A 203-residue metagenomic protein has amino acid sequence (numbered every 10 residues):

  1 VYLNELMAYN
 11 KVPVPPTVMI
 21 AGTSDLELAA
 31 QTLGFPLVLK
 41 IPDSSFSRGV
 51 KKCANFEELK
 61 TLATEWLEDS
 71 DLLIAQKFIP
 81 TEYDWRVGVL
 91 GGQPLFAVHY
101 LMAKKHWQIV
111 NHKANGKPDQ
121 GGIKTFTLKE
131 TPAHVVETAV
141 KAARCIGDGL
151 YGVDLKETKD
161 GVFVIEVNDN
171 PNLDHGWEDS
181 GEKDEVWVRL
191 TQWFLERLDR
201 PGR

Functional and structural regions predicted by a protein language model:
V1-W85, K129-A133: Active-site nucleotide/adenylate-binding loops and adjacent lid/helix of ATP-dependent enzymes
V12-P13, C145-G149: Short secondary-structure junctions
L33-G34, K159-F163: A short, glycine/Asx- and small/polar-enriched loop/turn that sits immediately N-terminal to a beta-strand
L37, P94-F96, Y151, F163-E166: Protein kinase-like catalytic core scaffold
F56-W66, Q76-C145, E157, N168-Q192: ATP-dependent carboxylate/phosphate-activation module, predominantly the ATP-grasp catalytic core and closely related
L73, D148-Y151: PAS/PAS-like sensory domains
V153-L155: Hydrophobic residue at the +6 position relative to the catalytic HRD Asp in the kinase catalytic loop
T158, L198-R203: Peripheral (often C-terminal) accessory segments that flank ATP-dependent C-N-forming ligase machineries
